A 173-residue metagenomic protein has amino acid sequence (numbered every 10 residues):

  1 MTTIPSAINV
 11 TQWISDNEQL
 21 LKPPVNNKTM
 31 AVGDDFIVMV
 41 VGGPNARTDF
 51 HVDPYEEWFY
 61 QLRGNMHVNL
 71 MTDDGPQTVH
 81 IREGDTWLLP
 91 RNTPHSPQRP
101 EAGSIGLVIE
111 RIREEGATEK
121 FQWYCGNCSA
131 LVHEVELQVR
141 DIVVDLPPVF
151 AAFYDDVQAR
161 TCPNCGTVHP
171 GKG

Functional and structural regions predicted by a protein language model:
M1-Y60, N65-T86, P94-G173: Jelly-roll (double-stranded beta-helix
